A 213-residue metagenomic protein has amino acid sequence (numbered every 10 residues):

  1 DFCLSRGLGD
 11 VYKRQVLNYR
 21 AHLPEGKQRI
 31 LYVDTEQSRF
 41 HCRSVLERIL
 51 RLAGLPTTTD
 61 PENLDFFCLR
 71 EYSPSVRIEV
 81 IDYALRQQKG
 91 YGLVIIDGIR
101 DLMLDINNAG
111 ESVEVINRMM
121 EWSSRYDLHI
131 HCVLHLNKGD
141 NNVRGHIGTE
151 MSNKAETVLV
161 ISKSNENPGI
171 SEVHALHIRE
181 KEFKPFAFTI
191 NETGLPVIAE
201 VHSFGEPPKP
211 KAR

Functional and structural regions predicted by a protein language model:
D1-Y12: Single conserved hydrophobic/aromatic residue that forms the stacking wall/gate of nucleotide- or nucleobase-binding
V11, Y32, F66, V173-A175: Generic preference for hydrophobic
K13-K27: Post-Walker A helix-loop "phosphate-sensing" segment adjacent to the P-loop in P-loop NTPases
P24-G110, E114, T193-G194, H202-G205: Conserved inter-motif catalytic segment of the P-loop NTP-binding fold
L93, D101, G110-E200: Phosphate-binding/switch region of NTP-binding enzymes
V197-R213: DNA transaction DNA-binding modules
